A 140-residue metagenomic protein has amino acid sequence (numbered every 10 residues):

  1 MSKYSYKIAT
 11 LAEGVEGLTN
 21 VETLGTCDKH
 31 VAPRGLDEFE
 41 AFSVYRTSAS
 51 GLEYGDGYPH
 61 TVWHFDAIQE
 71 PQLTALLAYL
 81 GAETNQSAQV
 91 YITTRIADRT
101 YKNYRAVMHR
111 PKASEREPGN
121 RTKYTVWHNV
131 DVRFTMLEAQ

Functional and structural regions predicted by a protein language model:
M1-Q140: Extracellular/virion structural assembly segments
